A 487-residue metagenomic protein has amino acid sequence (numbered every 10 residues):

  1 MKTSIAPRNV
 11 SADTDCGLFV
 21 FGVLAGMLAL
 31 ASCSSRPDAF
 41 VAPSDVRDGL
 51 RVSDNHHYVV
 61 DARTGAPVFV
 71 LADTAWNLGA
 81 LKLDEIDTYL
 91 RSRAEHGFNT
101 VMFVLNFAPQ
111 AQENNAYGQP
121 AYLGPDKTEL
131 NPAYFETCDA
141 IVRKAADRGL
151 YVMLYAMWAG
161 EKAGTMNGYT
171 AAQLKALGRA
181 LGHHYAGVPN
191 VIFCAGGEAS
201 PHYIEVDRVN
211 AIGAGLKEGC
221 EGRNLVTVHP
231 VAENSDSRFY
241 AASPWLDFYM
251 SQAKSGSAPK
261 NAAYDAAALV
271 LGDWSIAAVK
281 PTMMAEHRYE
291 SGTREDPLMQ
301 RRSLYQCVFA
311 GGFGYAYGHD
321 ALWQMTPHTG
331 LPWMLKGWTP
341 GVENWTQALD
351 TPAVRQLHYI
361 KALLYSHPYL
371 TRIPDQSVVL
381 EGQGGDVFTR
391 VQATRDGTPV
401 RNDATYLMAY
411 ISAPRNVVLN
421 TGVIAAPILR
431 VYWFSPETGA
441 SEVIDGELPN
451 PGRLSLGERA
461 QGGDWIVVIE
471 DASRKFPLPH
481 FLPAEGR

Functional and structural regions predicted by a protein language model:
M1-C16: N-terminal secretory signal peptides that target proteins for export/translocation
F19-F21: Aromatic (phenylalanine/tyrosine) cluster motif
A31-S32: C-terminal motif of bacterial Sec signal peptides marking the signal peptidase cleavage site
P37-A42: Short, low-complexity, disordered segments immediately C-terminal to signal peptides in bacterial exported proteins
D45-A258: Active-site mouth of glycoside hydrolases
A66, E290-S291, Q300-D445, G457-R487: Aromatic- and carboxylate-lined catalytic core of secreted/periplasmic carbohydrate-active enzymes
I192, G197-E343: Extracellular glycoside hydrolase catalytic/binding regions
G452-L454: Short strand-edge motifs at loop-to-beta-strand transitions and within beta-strands of extracellular beta-rich domains
